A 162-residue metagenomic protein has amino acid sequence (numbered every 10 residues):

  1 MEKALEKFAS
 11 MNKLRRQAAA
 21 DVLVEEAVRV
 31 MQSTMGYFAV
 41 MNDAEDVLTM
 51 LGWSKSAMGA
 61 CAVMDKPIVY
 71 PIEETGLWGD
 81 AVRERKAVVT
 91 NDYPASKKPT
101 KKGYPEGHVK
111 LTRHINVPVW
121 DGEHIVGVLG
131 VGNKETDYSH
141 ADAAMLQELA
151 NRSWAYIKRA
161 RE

Functional and structural regions predicted by a protein language model:
M1-A19, R29-V30, V126, R159-E162: Signal-transmission linkers at sensory-effector interfaces
F8-R16, L23-Q32, F38-N42, V82 (+1 more regions): Short regulatory alpha-helical segment in sensory/regulatory domains of signaling proteins that mediates
E25, Y37-V69, E73: GAF sensory/regulatory domain recognition with acknowledged cross-activation on helical regulatory dimers
M58, N91-R113: Signal-transducing coupling segments at domain and membrane junctions
T112-W120: A short, aliphatic-rich beta-strand micro-motif
V119-L129: Short hydrophobic/glycine-rich mini-motifs in sensory/regulatory modules that couple input to downstream signaling
V128-D137: Short beta-strand-to-loop transition segments that serve as allosteric relay/switch motifs in sensory/regulatory domains
Q147-W154: Allosteric cytosolic regulatory segments
